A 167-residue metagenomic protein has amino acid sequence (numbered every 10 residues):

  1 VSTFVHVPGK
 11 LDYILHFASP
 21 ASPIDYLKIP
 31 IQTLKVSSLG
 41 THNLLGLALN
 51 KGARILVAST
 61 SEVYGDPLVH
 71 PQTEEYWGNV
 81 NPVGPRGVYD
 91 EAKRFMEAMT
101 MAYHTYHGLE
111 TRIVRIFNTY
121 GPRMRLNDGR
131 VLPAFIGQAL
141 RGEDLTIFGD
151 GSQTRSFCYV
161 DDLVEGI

Functional and structural regions predicted by a protein language model:
V1-T119, A139, G149, D161: N-terminal Rossmann-like NAD(P)+-binding domain of SDR-like oxidoreductases, especially those catalyzing
V36, P122-G129, G151-E165: Substrate-binding strand-loop-helix patch in Rossmann-like NAD(P)-dependent oxidoreductase/epimerase domains
T105, E110, P133-T146, R155-I167: Alpha-helical substrate-binding/gating segment
